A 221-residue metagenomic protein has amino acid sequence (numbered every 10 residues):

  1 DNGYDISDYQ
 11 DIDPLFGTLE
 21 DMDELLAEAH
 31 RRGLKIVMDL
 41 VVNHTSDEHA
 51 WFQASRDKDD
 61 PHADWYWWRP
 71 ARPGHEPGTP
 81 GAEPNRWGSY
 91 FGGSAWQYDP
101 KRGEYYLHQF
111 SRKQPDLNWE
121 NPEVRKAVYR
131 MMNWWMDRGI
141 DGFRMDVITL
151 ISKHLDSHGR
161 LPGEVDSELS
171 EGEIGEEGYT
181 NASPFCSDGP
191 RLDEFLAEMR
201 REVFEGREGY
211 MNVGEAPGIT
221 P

Functional and structural regions predicted by a protein language model:
D1-N133, D137, T149-P217: Acidic/aromatic-lined carbohydrate-recognition and catalytic surfaces of CAZymes acting on diverse glycans
F143-M145: Hydrophobic residues within beta-strands of alpha/beta enzymes
P221: Catalytic cores of alpha/beta
